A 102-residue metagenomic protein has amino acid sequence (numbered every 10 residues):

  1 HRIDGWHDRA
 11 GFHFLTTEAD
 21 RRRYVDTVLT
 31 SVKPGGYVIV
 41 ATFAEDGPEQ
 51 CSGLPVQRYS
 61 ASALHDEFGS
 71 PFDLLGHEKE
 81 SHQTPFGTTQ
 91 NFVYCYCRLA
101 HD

Functional and structural regions predicted by a protein language model:
H1-I3, E18-D102: Class I (Rossmann-like) S-adenosyl-L-methionine-dependent methyltransferase catalytic domain, capturing the SAM-binding
H7: A conserved beta-strand element that flanks and buttresses the S-adenosyl-L-methionine
A10-F14: Short catalytic micro-motifs in class I SAM-dependent methyltransferases
